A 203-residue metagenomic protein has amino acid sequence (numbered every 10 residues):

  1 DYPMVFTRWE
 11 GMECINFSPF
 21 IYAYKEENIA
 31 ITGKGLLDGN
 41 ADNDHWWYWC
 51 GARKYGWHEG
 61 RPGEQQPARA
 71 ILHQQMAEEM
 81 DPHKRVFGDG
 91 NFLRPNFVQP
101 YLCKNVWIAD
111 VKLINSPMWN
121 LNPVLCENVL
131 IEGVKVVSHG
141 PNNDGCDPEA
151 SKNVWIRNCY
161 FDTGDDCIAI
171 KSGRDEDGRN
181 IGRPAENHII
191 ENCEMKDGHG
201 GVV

Functional and structural regions predicted by a protein language model:
D1-V203: Extracellular/periplasmic carbohydrate-active domains that bind, remodel, or depolymerize complex polysaccharides
